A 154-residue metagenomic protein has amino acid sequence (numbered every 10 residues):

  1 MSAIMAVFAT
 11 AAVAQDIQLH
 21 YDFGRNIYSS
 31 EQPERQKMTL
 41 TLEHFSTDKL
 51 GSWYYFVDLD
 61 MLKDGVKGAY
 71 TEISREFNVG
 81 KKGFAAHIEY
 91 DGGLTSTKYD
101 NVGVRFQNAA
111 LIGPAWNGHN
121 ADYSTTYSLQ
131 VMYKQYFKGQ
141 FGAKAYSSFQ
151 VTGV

Functional and structural regions predicted by a protein language model:
M1-D16: Cleavable N-terminal export/targeting peptides
V13-I17, M38, K49-W53, G80-A86 (+2 more regions): Outer-envelope beta-barrel architecture signal
V13-L62: Short glycine/proline- and aromatic-enriched beta-strand/turn motifs that initiate or cap beta-hairpins
Y21-R25, L59-K63, Y90-S96, V131-F137: Transmembrane beta-strands of outer-membrane beta-barrel pores
Q32-Q36, D60-G68, S96-F106, F137-Y146: Solvent-exposed loop/turn segments connecting transmembrane beta-strands in outer-membrane beta-barrel proteins
L42-H44, W53-L59, I73-R75, A86 (+2 more regions): Membrane-embedded beta-strands that build the outer-membrane beta-barrel scaffold
G65-W116: Hydrophobic/aromatic-rich structural module bridging two neighboring secondary-structure elements via a short loop
Q107-V154: Detector for outer-membrane/organellar transmembrane beta-barrel domains, recognizing the amphipathic beta-strand
